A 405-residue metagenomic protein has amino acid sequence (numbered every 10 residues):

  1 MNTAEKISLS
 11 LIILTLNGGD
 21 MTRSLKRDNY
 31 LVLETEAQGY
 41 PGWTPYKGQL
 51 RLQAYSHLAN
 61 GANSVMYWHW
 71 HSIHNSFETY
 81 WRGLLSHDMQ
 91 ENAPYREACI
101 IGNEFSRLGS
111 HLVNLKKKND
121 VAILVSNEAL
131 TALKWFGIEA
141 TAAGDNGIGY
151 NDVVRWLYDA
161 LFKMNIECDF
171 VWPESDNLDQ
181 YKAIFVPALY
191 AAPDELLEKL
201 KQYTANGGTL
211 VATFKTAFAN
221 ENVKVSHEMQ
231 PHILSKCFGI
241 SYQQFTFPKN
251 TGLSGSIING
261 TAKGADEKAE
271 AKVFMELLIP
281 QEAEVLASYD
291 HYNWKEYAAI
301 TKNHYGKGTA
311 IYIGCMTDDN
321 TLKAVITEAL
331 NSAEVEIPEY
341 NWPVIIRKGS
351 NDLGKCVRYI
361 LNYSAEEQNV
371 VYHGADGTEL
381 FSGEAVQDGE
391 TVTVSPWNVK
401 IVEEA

Functional and structural regions predicted by a protein language model:
M1-A405: Carbohydrate-binding surfaces of carbohydrate-active enzymes
